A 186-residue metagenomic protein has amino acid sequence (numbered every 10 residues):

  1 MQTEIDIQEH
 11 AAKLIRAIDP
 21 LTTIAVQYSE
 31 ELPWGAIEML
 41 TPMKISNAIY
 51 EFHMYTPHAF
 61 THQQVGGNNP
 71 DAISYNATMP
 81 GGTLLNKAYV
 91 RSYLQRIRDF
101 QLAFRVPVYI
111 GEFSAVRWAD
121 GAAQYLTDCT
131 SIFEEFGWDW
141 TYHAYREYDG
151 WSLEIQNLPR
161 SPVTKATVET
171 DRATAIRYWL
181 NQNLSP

Functional and structural regions predicted by a protein language model:
M1-E4, G82, N86-V90, W118 (+3 more regions): Residue-level preference for long, well-ordered alpha-helices that form the structural scaffold of enzyme catalytic
M1-L84, Y93-A115, E135-T141: Active-site region of glycoside hydrolase catalytic domains
R16, R91, R96-R98, R105 (+5 more regions): Arginine residue identity/basic-tract feature
E30-G35, A88, A115-A123, Y148-D149: Acidic-and-aromatic substrate-binding clefts and catalytic sites of carbohydrate-active enzymes
D120-P186: Aromatic-rich peripheral "rim/lid" segments of glycoside hydrolase catalytic domains that contact and position glycan
